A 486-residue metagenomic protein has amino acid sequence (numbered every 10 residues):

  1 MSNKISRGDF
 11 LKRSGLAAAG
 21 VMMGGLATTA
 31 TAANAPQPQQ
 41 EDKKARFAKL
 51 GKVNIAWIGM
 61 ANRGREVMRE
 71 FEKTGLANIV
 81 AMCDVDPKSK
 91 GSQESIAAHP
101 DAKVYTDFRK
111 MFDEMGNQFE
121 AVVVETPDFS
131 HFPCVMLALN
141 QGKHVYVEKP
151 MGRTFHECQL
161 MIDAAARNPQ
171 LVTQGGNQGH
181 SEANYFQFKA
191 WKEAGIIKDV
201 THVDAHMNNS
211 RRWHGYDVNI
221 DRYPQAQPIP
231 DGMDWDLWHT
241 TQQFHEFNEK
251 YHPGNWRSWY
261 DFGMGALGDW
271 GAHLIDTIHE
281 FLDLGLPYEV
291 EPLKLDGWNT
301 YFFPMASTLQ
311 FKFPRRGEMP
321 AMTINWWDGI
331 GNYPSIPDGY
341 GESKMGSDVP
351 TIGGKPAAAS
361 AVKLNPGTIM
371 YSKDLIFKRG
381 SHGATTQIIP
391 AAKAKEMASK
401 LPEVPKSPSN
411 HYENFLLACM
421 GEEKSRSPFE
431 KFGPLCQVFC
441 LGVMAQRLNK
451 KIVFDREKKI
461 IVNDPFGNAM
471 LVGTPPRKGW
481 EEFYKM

Functional and structural regions predicted by a protein language model:
S2-H144, Q159-V172, Y484: N-terminal glycine-/serine-/threonine-rich beta1-alpha1-beta2 phosphate-ribose binding loop of Rossmann-like
L11, M68, I96, R109-F112 (+10 more regions): Non-transmembrane alpha-helical segments in soluble domains of secreted/periplasmic/extracellular proteins
R13-K49, Y301-F302, L417-M486: C-terminal helix-rich "cap/oligomerization" subdomain common to oxidoreductases
D86, E125-S130, G152-R153, C158 (+4 more regions): Short, solvent-exposed turn/loop segments enriched in Gly/Ser/Thr/Pro and often Arg
H144, G152-G232: A contiguous active-site-proximal alpha/beta segment in oxidoreductase catalytic domains
K149: Short basic (Lys/Arg) and small-residue
D204-E249, M470-P476, E481-E482: Core domains of carbohydrate- and sulfate-ester-processing enzymes
A226, D231-E413, L417-K424, L435-V443 (+2 more regions): Glycine-rich, aromatic-lined ligand/substrate-binding cores of catalytic and carbohydrate-binding domains
